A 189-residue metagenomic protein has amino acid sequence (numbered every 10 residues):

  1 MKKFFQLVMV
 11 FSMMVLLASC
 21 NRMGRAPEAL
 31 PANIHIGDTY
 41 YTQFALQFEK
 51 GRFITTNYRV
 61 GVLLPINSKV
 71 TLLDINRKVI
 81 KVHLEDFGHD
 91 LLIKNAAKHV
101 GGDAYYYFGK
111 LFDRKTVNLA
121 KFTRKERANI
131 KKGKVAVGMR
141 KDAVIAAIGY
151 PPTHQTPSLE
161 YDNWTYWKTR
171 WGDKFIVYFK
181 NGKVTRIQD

Functional and structural regions predicted by a protein language model:
M1-M9: Bacterial N-terminal signal peptides that target proteins for export
L16-S19: C-terminal motif of bacterial Sec signal peptides marking the signal peptidase cleavage site
M23-T55, Y106, K110-K115: SH3-family beta-barrel domains
Y58-A97: SH3/SH3-like beta-barrel superfamily modules
R77-F87, R124-K125, N129-K131, A136-D189: A cross-family detector of function-defining hotspots
E85-F122: Boundary regions of SH3-family modules and the immediately adjacent low-complexity/disordered segments in eukaryotic
